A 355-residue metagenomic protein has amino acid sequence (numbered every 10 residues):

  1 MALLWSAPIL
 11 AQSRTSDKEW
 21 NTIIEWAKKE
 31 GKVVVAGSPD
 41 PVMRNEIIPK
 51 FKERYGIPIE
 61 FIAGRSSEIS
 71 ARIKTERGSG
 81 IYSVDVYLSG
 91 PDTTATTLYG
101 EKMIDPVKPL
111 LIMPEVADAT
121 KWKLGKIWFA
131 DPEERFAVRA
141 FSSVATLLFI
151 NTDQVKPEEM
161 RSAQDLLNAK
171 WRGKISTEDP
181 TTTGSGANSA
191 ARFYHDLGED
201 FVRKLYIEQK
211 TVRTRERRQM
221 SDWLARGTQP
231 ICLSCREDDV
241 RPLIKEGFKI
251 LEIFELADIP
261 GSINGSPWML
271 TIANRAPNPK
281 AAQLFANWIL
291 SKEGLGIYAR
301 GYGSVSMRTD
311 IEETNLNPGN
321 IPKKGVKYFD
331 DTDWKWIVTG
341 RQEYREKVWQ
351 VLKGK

Functional and structural regions predicted by a protein language model:
S6-P8: N-terminal signal peptide c-region/cleavage motif recognized by signal peptidases
S16, G325-K355: Conserved C-terminal helix/tail region of periplasmic/extracytoplasmic solute-binding proteins
D17-K28, K32-V34, S38-P58: Short, polar/charged alpha-helical segment
V34-I48, E60-K74, Y82-S221, A225-T228: Extracytoplasmic ligand-binding site segments that recognize negatively charged/polar headgroups
T93-T97, P230-L251: A ligand-binding cleft/hinge motif common to bilobed small-molecule-binding domains
R203-I207, T211-T214, G247-A276: Periplasmic-binding protein-like
W268-T332: Mature extracytoplasmic/periplasmic domains
